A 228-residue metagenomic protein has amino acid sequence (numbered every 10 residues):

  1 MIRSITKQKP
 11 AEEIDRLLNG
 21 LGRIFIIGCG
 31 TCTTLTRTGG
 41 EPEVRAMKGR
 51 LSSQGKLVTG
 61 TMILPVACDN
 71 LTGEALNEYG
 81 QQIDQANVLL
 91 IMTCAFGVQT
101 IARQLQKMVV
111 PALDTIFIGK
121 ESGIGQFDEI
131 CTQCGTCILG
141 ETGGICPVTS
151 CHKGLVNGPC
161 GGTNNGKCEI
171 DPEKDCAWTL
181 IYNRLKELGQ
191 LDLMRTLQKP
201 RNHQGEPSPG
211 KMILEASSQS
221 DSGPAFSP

Functional and structural regions predicted by a protein language model:
M1-P65, N77-L89, R103-E141, I145-P228: Iron-sulfur (Fe-S) cluster-binding modules
P65-G73: Ligand-binding beta-strand-loop-alpha-helix segment within the catalytic cores of soluble metabolic enzymes
I91-A95: N-terminal glycine-rich "phosphate-gripper" loop used for MgATP/nucleotide binding and carboxylate activation
G97-Q99: Short, well-ordered alpha-helical microsegments
